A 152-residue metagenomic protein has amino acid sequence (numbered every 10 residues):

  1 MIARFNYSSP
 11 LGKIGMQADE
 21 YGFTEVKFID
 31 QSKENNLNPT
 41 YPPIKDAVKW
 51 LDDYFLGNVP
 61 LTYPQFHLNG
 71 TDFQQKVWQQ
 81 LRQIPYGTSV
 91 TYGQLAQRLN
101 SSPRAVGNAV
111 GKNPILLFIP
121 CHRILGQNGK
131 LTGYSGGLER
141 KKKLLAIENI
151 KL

Functional and structural regions predicted by a protein language model:
M1-S101, K151-L152: Basic nucleic-acid-binding alpha-helical/helix-turn surface characteristic of O6-alkylguanine DNA
L81, C121-H122, L144: Structural signal for hydrophobic
G111: Residue-level detection of the helix-turn-helix DNA-binding "recognition helix"
P114: Ligand-binding loop in jelly-roll beta-barrel domains
L117-Q127: Short Lys/Arg-enriched helix C-cap and helix-to-coil transition segments that create basic nucleic-acid-contact patches
G129-L152: …primarily DNA-binding HTH/wHTH and HhH modules…
